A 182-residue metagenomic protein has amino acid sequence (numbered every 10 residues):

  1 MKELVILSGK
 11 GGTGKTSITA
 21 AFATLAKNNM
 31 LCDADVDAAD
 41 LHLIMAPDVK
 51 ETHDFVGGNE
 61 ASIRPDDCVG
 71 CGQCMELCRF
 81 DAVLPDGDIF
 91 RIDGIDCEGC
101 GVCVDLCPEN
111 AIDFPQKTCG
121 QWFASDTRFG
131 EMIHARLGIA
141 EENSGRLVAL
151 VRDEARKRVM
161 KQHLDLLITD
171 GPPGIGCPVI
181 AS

Functional and structural regions predicted by a protein language model:
M1-A26: Walker A (P-loop) phosphate-binding motif
E3-V5, N28-M30, D165-I168: Residue-level preference for the first positions of well-ordered beta-strands
N28-H42, P115-W122: Short beta-strand-centered segment that lines the nucleotide-binding/catalytic pocket of NTP-utilizing
D33-V36, P108, H134-V179: Switch II (G3) loop of P-loop NTPases
A39-G58, A124-F129: P-loop NTPase switch/communication element
P47-G70, E76, F80, D86-I89: Cys/His-rich Zn2+-binding cysteine-cluster or related metal-binding knuckle/ribbon modules and their
Q73-I92, V102-T118: Iron-sulfur cluster-binding cysteine motifs and their immediate structural context in ferredoxin-like electron-transfer
I112-I139, L147: FAD-binding core/adjacent interface of flavoenzyme oxidoreductases
